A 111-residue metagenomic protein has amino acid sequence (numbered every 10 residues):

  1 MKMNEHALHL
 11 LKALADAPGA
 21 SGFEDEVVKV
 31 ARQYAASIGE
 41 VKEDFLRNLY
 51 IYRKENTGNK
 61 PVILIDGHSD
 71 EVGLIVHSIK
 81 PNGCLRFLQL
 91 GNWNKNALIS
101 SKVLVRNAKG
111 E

Functional and structural regions predicted by a protein language model:
M1-E111: N-terminal hydrophobic/helix-forming segments and targeting peptides
